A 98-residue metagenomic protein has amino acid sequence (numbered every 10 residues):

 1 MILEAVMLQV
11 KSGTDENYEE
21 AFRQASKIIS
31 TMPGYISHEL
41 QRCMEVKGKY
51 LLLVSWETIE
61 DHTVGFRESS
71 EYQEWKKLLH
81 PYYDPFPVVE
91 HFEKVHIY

Functional and structural regions predicted by a protein language model:
M1-I2, E16-N17, P33-Y35: Short, flexible segments with low predicted structural confidence
I2, E39-V46, L51, K76-Y98: Glycine-rich beta-strand-turn "strand-cap" elements at beta-sheet edges
I2-Q9, E39-R67: Short, well-ordered beta-strand segments in beta-rich or mixed alpha/beta enzyme and ligand-binding folds
M7-Q9, S26, H91: A general secondary-structure boundary signal
Q9-E19: Short, surface-exposed ligand-recognition loops at beta-strand->loop->(often short) alpha-helix junctions that present
E16, E60-H62, I97: Residue-level signal for secondary-structure boundary sites
K27, T31-I36, E57-V89: An amphipathic, aromatic/His-enriched active-site/gating alpha helix that lines ligand/cofactor pockets
